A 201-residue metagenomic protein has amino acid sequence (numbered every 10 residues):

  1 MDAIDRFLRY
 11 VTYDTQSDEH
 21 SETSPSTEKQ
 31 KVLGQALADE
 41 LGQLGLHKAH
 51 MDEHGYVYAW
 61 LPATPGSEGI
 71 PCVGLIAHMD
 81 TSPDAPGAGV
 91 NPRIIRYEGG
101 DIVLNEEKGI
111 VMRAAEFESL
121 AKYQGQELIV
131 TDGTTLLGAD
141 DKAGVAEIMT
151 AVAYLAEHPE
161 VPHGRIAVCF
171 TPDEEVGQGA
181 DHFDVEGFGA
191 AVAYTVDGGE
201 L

Functional and structural regions predicted by a protein language model:
M1-E127: Acidic/His- and Gly-rich active-site-bordering loop/insert found across diverse amide/peptide-bond hydrolases
A121-L201: Acidic/histidine-rich catalytic neighborhood of metal-dependent amide-processing enzymes
